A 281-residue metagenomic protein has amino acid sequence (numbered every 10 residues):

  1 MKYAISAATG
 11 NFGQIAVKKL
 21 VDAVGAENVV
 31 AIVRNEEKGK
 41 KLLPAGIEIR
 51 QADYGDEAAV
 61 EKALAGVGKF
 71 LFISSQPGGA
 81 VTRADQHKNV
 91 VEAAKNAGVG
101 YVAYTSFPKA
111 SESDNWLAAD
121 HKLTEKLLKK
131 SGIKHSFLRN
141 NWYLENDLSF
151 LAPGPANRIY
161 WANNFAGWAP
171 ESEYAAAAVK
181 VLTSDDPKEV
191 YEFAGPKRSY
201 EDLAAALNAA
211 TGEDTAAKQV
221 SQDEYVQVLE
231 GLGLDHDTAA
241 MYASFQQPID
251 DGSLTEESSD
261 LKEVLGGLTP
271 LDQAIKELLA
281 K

Functional and structural regions predicted by a protein language model:
K2-N28, V33-K38, G55-A58, A65 (+6 more regions): Oxidoreductase cofactor-interface core, primarily capturing Rossmann-like NAD(P)-dependent enzymes
I32, R50, L71-I73: Short, conserved beta-strand segments within well-ordered enzyme catalytic domains that often line or immediately flank
L42: Conserved SAM-binding loop
A45-D56: Rossmann-fold cofactor-recognition segment
L64, G68-L71, A103: N-terminal Rossmann-like NAD(P) cofactor-binding module of classical short-chain dehydrogenase/reductase
K69, I73-G78, D251: Phosphate/nucleotide-donor binding subsite
D223-K281: A hydrophobic C-terminal alpha-helical subdomain
